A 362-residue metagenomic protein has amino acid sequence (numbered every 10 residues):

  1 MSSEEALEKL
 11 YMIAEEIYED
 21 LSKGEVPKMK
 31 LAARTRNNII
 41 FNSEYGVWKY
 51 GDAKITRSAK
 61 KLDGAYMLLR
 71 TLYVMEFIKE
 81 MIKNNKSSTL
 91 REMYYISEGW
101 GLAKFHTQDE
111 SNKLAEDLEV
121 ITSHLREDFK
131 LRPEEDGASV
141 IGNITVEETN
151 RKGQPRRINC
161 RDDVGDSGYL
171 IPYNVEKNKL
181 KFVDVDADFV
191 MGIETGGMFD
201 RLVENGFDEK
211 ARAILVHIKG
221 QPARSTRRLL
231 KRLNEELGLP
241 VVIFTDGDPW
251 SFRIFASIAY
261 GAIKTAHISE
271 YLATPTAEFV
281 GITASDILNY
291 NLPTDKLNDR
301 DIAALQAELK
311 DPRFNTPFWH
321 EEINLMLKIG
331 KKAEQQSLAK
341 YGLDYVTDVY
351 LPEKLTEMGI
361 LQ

Functional and structural regions predicted by a protein language model:
M1-P240, P249-Q362: Nucleic-acid enzyme cleavage-core boundary/entry regions
